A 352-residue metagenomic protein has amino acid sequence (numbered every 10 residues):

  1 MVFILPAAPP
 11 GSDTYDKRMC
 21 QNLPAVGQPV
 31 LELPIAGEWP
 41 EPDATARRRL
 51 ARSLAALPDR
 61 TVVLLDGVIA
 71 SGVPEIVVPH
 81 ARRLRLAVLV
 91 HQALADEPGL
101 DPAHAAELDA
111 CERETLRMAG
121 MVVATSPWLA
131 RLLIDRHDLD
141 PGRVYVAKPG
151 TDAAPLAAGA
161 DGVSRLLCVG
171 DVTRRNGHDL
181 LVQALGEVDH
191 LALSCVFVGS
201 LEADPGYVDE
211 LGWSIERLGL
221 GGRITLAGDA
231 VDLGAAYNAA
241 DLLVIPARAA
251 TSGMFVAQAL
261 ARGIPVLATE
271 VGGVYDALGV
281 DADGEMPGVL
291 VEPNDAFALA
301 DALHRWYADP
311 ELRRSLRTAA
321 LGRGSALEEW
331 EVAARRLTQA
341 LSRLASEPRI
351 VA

Functional and structural regions predicted by a protein language model:
A103-V122: Membrane-proximal helix-turn-helix segments that form the acceptor-binding/catalytic region of lipid-linked
V123, A158-N176, V182-E187, V196-V198: Conserved donor-binding/catalytic core segment of Leloir-type glycosyltransferases
W128, A147-G150: Carbohydrate-associated surface elements
S194-E210: Glycosyltransferase donor-sugar binding loop
V208-G228: Nucleotide-activated donor-binding/catalytic signature segment of Leloir-type glycosyltransferases, i.e., the conserved
R248: Aromatic "clamp/platform" in nucleotide-sugar-dependent glycosyltransferases that forms part of the donor/acceptor
P265-A268, G272-Y275: Short hydrophobic beta-strand element within catalytic cores of glycosyltransferases and related nucleotide-activated
V280-A296, R305-P310: Conserved acidic donor-binding segment of nucleotide-sugar-dependent glycosyltransferases
